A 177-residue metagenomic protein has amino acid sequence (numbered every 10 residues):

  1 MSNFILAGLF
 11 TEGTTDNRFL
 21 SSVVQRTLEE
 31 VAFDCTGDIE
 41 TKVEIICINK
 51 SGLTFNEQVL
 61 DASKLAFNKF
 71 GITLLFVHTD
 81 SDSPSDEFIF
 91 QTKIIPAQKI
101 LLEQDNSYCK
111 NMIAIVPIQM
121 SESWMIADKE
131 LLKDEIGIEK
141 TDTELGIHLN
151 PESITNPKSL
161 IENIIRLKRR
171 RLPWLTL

Functional and structural regions predicted by a protein language model:
M1-F4, N17-C47, E57-L177: C-terminal accessory helical subdomains adjacent to catalytic cores in phosphodiester- and nucleotide-handling enzymes
L6-F10: Conserved beta-strand elements of the Class I
G13-T15: Short polar catalytic/cofactor-binding loops
G52-L53: Non-catalytic terminal and connector segments of soluble metabolic enzymes
